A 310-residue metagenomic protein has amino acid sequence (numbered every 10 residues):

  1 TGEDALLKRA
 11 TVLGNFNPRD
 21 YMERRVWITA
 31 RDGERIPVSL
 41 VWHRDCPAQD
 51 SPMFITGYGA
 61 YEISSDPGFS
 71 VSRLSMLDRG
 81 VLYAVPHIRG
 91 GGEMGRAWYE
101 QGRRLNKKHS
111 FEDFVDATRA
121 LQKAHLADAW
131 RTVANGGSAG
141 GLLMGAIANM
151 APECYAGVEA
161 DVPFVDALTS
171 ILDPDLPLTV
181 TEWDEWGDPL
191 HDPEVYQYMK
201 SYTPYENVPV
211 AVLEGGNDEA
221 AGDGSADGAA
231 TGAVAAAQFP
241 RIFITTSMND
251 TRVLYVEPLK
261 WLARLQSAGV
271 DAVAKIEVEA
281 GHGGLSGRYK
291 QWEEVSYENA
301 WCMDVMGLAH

Functional and structural regions predicted by a protein language model:
G2, K8-W130, G137, L172 (+1 more regions): Cap/lid segment of the alpha/beta-hydrolase catalytic domain
I88-H310: Active-site-proximal cap/loop segments of hydrolase catalytic domains
